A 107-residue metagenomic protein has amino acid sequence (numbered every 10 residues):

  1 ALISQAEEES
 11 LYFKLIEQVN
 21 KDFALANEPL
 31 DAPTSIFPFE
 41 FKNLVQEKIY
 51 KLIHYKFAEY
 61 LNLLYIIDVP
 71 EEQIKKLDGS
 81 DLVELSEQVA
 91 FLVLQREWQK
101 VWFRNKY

Functional and structural regions predicted by a protein language model:
A1-D31: Membrane topogenic helices and adjacent juxtamembrane segments
Q5, E9, D31-F39, G79-V83: Conserved phosphate/pyrophosphate-binding and hydrolysis machinery centered on Walker-type P-loop NTPases, extending
E7-L11, D68-V69, V89, V93-W98: Solvent-exposed aromatic/hydrophobic patches embedded in short alpha-helical segments
K21-N62: Amphipathic alpha-helical interaction modules
Q46-E87: Amphipathic protein-protein interaction modules
K76-Y107: Amphipathic alpha-helical binding modules
